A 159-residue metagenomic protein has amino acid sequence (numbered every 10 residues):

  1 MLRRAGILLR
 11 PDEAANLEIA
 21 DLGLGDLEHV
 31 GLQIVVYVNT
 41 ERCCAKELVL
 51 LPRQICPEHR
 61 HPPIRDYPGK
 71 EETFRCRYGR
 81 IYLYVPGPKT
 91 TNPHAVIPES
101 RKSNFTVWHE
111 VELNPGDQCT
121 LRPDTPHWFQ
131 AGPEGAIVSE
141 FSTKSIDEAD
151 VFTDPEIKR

Functional and structural regions predicted by a protein language model:
M1-K46, I64, E99-S103: A short, N-terminal "cap"/entry segment at the start of jelly-roll beta-barrel domains of the cupin/DSBH fold
T40-H59: Conserved double-stranded beta-helix
R42, P68, F105-V107, L113 (+1 more regions): Residues that act as N-cap/strand-start positions at coil-to-secondary-structure junctions
K46-L48, R65-C76, E110-V111, C119: His/acidic/aromatic-lined binding-pocket segments of jelly-roll/cupin-type domains and related regulatory beta-sandwich
L51-P52, G69-T91, I97: Glycine- and acidic-residue-biased ligand/ion/polar-headgroup-sensing regions
P57-E58, D66, L83-Y84, V111 (+3 more regions): Short beta-strand His + acidic residue motifs that chelate non-heme Fe in jelly-roll/DSBH and cupin folds
T90-T106, P126-R159: Double-stranded beta-helix
